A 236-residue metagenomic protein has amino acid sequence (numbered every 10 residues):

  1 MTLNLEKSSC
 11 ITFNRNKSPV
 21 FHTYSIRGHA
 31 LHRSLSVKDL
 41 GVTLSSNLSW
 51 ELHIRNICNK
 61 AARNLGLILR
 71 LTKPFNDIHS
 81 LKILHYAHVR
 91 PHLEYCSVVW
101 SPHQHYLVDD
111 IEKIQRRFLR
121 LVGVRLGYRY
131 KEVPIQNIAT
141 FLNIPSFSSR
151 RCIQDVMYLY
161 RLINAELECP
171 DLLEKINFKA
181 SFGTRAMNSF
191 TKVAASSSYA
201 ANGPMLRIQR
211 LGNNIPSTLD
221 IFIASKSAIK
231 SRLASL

Functional and structural regions predicted by a protein language model:
M1-L5, S9-T12, L107-N177: Short, charged alpha-helical motifs in flexible N/C-terminal segments and linkers
T2-L35: Short, conserved micro-motifs composed of acidic
T2-N4, L48-I57, T72-I83, S101-I111 (+2 more regions): Conserved, non-catalytic sequence blocks in retroelement Pol enzymes and Pol-derived host proteins
I26, Q136, L167-R207: Amphipathic alpha-helical
H29-V99: Basic, alpha-helical interaction scaffolds
H88-H103, C152-L167, I208-G212: Extended, well-ordered alpha-helical segments in internal regulatory regions
L93-V108, S198-L236: Charged boundary/loop elements
